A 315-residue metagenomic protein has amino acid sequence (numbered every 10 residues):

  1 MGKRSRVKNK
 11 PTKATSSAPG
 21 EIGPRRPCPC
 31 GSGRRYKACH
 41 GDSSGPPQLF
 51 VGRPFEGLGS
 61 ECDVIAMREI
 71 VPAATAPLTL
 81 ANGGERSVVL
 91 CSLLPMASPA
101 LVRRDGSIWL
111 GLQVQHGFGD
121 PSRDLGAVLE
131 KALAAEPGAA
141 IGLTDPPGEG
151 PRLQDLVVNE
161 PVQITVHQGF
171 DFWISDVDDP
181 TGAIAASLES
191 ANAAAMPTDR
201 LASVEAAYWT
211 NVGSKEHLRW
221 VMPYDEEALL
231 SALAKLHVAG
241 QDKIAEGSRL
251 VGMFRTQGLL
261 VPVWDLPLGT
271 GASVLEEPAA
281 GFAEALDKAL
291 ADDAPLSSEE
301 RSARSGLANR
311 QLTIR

Functional and structural regions predicted by a protein language model:
M1-N82, C91: Acidic/negatively charged segments and metal-coordination signatures
F55, C62-Q115, V251, E300-Q311: Mature, well-folded catalytic/scaffold domains that follow N-terminal targeting or propeptide regions
R104-E216: Internal, hydrophobic cores of structured domains that mediate oligomerization or house catalytic pockets within large
G111-F118, M222-D225, L266-L268: Secondary-structure transition/turn motif
V212-S231: A short acidic-to-branched-hydrophobic micro-motif
M222-D225, G240, T256: Extended, basic/helix-rich recognition subdomains
A232-G252: Short acidic, Pro/Gly- and aromatic-enriched capping/linker segments at domain boundaries
G247-R315: Alpha-helical oligomerization segments
